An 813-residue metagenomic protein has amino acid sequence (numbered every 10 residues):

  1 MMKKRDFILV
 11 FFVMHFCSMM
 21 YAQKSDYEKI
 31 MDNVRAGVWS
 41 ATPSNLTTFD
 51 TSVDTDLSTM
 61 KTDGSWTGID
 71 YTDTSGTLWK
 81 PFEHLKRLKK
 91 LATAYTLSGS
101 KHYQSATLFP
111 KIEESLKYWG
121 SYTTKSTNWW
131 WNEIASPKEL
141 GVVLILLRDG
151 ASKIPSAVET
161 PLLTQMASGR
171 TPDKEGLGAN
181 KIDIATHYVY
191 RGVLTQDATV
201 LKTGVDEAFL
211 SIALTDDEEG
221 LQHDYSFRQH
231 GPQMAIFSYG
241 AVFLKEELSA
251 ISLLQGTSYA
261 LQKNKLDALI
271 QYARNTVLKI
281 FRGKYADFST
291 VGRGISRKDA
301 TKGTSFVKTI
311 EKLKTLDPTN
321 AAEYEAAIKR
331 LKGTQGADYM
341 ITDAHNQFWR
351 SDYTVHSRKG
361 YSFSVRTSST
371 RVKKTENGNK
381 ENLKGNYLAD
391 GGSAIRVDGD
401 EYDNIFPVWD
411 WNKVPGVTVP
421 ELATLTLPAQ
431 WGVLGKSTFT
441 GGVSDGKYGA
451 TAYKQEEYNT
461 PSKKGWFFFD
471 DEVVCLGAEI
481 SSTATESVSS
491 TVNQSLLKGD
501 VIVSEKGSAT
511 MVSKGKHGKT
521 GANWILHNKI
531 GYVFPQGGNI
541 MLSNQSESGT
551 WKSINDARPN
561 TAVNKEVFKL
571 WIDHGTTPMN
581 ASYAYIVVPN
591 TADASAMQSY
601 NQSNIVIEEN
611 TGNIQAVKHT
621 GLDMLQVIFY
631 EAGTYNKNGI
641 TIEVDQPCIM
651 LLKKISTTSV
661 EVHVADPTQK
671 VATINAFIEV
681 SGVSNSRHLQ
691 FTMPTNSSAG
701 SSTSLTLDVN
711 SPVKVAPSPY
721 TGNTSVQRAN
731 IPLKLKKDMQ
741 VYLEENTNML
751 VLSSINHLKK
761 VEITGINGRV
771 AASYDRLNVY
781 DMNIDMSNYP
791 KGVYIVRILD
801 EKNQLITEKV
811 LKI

Functional and structural regions predicted by a protein language model:
M1-S25: Bacterial Sec-dependent N-terminal signal peptides
V10, R728-I813: C-terminal outer-membrane/trafficking sorting elements
A22-K80, K714-N723: Mature N-terminal, pre-catalytic/accessory segment of carbohydrate-active enzymes
L46, D54-R293: Aromatic-lined, polymer-binding surfaces characteristic of secreted/periplasmic polysaccharide-degrading enzymes
F243, A250-C648, L652-E661, D666-A672 (+4 more regions): Extended polysaccharide-engagement surfaces of secreted carbohydrate-active enzymes
F468-F469, T483, P578, Q669 (+5 more regions): Surface-exposed coil/turn segments at beta-strand junctions on protein surfaces, enriched
V488, A672-I674, H757-E762: Short beta-strand/loop motifs in extracellular/secreted proteins, especially within beta-sandwich accessory domains
T703-V709, V713-Y720, G792-D800: Short, aromatic- and glycine-rich surface loops/edge beta-strands on solvent-exposed regions
